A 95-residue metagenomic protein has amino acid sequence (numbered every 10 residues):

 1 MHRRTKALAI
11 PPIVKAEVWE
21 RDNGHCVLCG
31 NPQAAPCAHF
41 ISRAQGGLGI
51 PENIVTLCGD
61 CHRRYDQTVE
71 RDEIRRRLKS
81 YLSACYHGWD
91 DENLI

Functional and structural regions predicted by a protein language model:
H2-A7, A44-V55, R63-I95: Polybasic, low-complexity binding patches
A9-P36, C58-D60: Short cysteine-rich loop/turn motifs with clustered Cys
A34-A44: Short recognition patches in nucleic-acid-associated and regulatory proteins
